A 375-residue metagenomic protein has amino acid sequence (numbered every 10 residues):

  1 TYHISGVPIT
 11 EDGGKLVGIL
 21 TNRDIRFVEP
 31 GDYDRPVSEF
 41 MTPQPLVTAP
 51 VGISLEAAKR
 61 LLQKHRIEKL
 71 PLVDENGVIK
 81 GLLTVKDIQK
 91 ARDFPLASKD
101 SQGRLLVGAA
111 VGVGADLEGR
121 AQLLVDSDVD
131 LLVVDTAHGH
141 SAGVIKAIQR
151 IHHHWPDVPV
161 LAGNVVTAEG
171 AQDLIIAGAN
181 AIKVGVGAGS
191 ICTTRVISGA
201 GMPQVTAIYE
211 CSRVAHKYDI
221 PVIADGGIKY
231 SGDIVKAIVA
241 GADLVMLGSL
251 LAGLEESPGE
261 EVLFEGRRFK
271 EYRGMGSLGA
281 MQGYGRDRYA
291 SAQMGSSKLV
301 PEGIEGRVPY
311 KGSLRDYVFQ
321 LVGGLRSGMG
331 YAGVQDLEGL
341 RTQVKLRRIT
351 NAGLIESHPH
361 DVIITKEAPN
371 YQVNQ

Functional and structural regions predicted by a protein language model:
T1, I9-E11, L16-I19, G31-K64 (+2 more regions): Bateman/CBS regulatory modules and CBS-like beta-alpha motifs in cytosolic regions of diverse proteins
I4, P8, L16-G31, I67 (+3 more regions): Short beta->alpha transition motifs characteristic of CBS
G6-P8, T48-P50, K69-P71, A110-G112 (+4 more regions): Catalytic beta/alpha-barrel core
T10, A49-I53, V73, A110-A115 (+2 more regions): Glycine-rich beta-to-alpha transition loops that act as phosphate-gripper elements at the mouths of alpha/beta enzyme
P30, V78-S98, D116-R120, T136-V160 (+3 more regions): Active-site-adjacent beta->alpha loops and helix N-cap segments on the catalytic face of soluble alpha/beta enzymes
Q44, D100-A110, I151-V166, A181 (+1 more regions): Short beta-strand/loop segments at the ligand-binding rim of alpha/beta enzyme cores
P50, R60, A110, A177 (+2 more regions): Alpha/beta catalytic cores of nucleotide-metabolism and tRNA/nucleoside-modifying enzymes
E118-S127, V160, V166-V184, A224 (+1 more regions): Catalytic cores of alpha/beta
